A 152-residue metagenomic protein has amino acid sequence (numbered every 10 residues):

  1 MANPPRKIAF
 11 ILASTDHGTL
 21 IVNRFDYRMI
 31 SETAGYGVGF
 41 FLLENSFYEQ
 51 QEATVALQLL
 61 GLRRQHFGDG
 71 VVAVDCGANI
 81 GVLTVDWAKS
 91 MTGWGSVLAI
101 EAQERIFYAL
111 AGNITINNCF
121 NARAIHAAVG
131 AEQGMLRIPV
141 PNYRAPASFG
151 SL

Functional and structural regions predicted by a protein language model:
M1-N113, N117-F120: S-adenosyl-L-methionine
Y108-L152: S-adenosyl-L-methionine
